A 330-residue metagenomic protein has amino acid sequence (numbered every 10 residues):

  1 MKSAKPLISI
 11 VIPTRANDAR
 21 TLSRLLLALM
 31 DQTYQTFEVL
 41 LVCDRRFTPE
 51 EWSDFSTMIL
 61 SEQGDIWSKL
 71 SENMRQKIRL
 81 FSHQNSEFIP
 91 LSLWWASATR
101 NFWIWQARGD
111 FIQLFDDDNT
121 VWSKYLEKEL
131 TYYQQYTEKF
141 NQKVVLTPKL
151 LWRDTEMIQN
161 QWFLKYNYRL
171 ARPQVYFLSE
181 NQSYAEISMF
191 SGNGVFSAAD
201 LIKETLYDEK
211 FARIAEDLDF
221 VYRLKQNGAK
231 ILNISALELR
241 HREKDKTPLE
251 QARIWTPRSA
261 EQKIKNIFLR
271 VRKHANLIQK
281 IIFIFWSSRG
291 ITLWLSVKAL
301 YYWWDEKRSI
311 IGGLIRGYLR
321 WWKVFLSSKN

Functional and structural regions predicted by a protein language model:
M1-A28: N-proximal low-complexity "stem/linker" segments adjacent to membrane-targeting elements
L27-T36: Short, acidic, metal-binding catalytic loop of nucleotide-sugar glycosyltransferases
N85-A107: Glycine-rich, basic loop-to-helix element that forms the pyrophosphate-binding segment of sugar-nucleotide handling
I112: Short aromatic/hydrophobic "clamp" motif used to bind/position activated sugar donors
K124-F163: Conserved donor NDP-sugar-binding/catalytic core segment of glycosyltransferases
K165-I187: Short, flexible, basic/aromatic active-site loop/helix in glycosyltransferases
M189-V195, D200-L201, T205, F211-L237: A short, conserved alpha-helix in the catalytic core of glycosyltransferases
P257-N266, L277-N330: Non-catalytic, C-terminal membrane-associated alpha-helical segments of glycosyltransferases
